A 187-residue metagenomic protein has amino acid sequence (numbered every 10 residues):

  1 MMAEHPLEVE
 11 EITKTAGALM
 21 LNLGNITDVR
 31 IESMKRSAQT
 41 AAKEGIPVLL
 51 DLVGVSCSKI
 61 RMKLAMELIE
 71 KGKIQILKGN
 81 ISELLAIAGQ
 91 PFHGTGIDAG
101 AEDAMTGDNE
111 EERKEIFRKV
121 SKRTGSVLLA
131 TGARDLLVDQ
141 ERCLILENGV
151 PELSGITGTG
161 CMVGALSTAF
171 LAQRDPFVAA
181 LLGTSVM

Functional and structural regions predicted by a protein language model:
M1-K35, T40-A42, E115-M187: Small-residue (G/A/S/T)-rich helix-start motifs and N-terminal tracts that mark the onset
V9, D28, V55-S56, E83-A86: Short gly/pro/ser/thr-enriched loop/turn and capping motifs at secondary-structure boundaries
L19-N22, P47-L52, G96-A101: Short beta-strands and strand-loop turn motifs
N25-T27, G54-C57, M105-G107: Short, flexible loop segments at the rims of nucleotide/cofactor-binding pockets, characterized by
R30-G79: Glycine/small-residue-rich loop that forms an oxyanion/phosphate-binding "nest" at active or ligand-binding sites
R61-C143: Conserved phosphate/ATP/ADP-binding segment of small-molecule kinases
